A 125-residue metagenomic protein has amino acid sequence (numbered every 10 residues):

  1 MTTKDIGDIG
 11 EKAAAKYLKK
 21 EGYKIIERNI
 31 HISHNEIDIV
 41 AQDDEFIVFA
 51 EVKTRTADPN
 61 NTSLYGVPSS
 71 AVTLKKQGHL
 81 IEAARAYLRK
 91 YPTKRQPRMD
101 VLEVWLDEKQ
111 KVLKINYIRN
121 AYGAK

Functional and structural regions predicted by a protein language model:
M1, D5, I9, H34 (+1 more regions): Residues at secondary-structure transition points
M1-I30: Acidic-basic catalytic patches of nuclease active cores, encompassing PD-(D/E)XK and other metal-cofactor nuclease
L18, I39-N61, L80: Conserved catalytic cores of phosphodiester-cleaving nucleases, focusing on short active-site segments
R28-H31, E36-I37, E103-W105: Short, solvent-exposed loop/turn elements at beta->coil junctions and helix N-caps that rim active or binding pockets
N35-I37, V48, P97-M99, L113: Change "...and in nucleic-acid phosphodiester-cleaving endonucleases..." to "...and in nucleic-acid processing enzymes
T54-W105: Catalytic cores of nucleic-acid endonucleases
W105-K125: Short, low-complexity, polybasic intrinsically disordered segments
